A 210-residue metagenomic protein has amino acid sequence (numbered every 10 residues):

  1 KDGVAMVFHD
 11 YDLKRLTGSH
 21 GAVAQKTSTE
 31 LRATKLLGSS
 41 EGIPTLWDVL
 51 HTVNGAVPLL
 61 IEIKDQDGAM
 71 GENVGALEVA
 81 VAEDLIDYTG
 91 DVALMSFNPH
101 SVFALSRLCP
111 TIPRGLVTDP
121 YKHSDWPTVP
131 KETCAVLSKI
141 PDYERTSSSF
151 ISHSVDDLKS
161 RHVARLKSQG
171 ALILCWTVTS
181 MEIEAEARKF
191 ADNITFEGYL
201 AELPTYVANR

Functional and structural regions predicted by a protein language model:
K1-A5, A187: A glycine-centered beta-loop-beta connector
V4, H9-Y121, E144-S149, H153-V155: Metal-dependent phosphodiesterase/phospholipase catalytic core, i.e., the His/Asp/Glu-rich active-site region
V117, S124-R210: C-terminal active-site rim and adjoining tail of enzyme catalytic domains
